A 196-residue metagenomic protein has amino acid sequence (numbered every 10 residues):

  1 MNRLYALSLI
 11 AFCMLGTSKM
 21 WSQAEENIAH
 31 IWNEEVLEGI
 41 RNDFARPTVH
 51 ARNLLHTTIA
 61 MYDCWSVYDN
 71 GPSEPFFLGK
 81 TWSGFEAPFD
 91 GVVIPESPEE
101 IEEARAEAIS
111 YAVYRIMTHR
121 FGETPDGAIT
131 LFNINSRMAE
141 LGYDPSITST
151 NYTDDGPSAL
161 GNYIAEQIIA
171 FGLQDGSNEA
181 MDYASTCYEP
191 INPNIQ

Functional and structural regions predicted by a protein language model:
M1-A24: Bacterial Sec-dependent N-terminal signal peptides
Q23-Q196: Acidic/polar surface patches and capping/hinge elements
